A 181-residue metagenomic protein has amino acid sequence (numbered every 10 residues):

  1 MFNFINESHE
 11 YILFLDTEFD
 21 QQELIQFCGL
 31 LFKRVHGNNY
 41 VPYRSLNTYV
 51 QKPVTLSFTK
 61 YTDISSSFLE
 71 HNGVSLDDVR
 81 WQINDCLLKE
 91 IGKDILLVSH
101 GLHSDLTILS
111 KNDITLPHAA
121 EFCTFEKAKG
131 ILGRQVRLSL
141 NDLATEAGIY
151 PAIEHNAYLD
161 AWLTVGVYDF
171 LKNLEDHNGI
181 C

Functional and structural regions predicted by a protein language model:
M1-N6, W162-C181: Acidic two-metal-ion nuclease catalytic site recognized across multiple nuclease folds, prominently DnaQ/RNase D-T
F2-N112, L116-H118, N141-H155: Conserved non-catalytic scaffold segment of RNase H-like nuclease domains
K93, R134, L174-N178: Generic macromolecular interface patches on structured domains
L106-T107, F122-F125, W162-V165: Non-catalytic, well-ordered alpha-helical scaffold segments
N112, G130, E146, V167-L174: Active-site catalytic microenvironments for nucleophilic, acid-base chemistry
F122-S139: Short alpha-helix plus adjacent loop in nuclease-associated cores
L159: Acidic donor-binding loop at a coil-to-helix junction in glycosyltransferase catalytic cores that engages
